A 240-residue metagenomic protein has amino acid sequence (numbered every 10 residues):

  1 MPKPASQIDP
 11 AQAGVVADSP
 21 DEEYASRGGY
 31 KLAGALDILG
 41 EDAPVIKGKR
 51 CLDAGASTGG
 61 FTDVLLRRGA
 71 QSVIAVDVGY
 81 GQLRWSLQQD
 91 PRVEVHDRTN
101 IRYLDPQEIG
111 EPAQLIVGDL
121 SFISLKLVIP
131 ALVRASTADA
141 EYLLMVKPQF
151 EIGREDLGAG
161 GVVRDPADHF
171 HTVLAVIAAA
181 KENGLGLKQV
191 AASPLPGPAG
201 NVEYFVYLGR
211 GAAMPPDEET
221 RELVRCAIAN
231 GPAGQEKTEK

Functional and structural regions predicted by a protein language model:
M1-D42: S4-like RNA-binding module at protein N-termini
V45-S57: Conserved class I S-adenosyl-L-methionine
K49, V64-S72: Conserved S-adenosyl-L-methionine
G59-G60, G81: Glycine-rich SAM-binding Motif I of class I
S72-L127: S-adenosyl-L-methionine
K126-L143: A short glycine-rich, Lys/Arg-flanked "PGG" loop and its adjoining helix->strand segment in the class I
P148-D165: Short, glycine-/aromatic-enriched active-site segment of Class I SAM-dependent methyltransferases
V202, L208-K240: Flexible, glycine-/basic-rich loop-and-beta segments that form/coincide with the SAM-dependent methyltransferase
